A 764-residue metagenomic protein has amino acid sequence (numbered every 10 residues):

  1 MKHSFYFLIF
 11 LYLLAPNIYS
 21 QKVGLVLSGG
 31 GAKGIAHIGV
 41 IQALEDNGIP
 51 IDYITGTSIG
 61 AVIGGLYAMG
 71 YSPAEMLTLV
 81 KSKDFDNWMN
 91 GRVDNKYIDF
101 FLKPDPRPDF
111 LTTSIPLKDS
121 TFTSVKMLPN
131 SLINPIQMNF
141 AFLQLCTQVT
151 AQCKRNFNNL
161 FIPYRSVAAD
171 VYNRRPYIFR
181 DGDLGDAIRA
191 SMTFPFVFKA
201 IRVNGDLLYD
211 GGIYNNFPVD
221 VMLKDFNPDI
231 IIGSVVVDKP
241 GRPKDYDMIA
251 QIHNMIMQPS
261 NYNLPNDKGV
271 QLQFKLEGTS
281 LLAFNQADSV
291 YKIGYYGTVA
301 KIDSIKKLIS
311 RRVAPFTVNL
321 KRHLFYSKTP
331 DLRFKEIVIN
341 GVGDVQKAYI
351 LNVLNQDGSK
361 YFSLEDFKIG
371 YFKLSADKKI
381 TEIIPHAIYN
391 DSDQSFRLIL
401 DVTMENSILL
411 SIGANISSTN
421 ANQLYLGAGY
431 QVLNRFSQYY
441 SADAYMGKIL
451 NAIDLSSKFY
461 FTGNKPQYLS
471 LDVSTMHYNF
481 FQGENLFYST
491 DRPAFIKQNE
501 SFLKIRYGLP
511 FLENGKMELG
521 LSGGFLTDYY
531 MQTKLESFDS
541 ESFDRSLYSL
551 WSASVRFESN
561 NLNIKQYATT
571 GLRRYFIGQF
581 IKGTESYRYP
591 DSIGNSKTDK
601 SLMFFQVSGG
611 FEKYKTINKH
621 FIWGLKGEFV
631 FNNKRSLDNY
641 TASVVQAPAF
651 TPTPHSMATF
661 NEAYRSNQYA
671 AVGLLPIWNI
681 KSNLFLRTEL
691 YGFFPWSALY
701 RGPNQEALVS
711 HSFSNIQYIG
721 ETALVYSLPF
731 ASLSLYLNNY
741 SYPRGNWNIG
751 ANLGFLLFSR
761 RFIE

Functional and structural regions predicted by a protein language model:
S4-P16: Sec-dependent N-terminal signal peptides
Y19-T57, G65-I383, A387-Y389, V402-N406: Patatin-like phospholipase
S304-R312, H620-L625, L684: Flexible, glycine/charged-enriched surface loops at secondary-structure junctions
Q356-Y361, E365, Q705-S712, I719-G720 (+1 more regions): C-terminal soluble interaction/assembly domains
E365, G370, A376, E382-L562 (+7 more regions): Gram-negative/organellar outer-membrane beta-barrel architecture
L550-K681, T688, F693, A698: C-terminal outer-membrane beta-barrel translocator/porin domains of Gram-negative envelope proteins and their
G692-A707, L757-S759: C-terminal beta-signal and adjacent terminal beta-strands/loops of Gram-negative outer-membrane beta-barrel proteins
